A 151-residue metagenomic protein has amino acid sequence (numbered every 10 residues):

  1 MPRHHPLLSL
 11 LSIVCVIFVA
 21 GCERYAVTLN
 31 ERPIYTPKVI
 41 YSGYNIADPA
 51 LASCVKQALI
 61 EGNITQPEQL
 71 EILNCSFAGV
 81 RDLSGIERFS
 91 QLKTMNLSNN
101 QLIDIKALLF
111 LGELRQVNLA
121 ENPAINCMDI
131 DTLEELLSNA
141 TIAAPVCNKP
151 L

Functional and structural regions predicted by a protein language model:
P2-L7, L11-I13, G21-S76, G85 (+2 more regions): N-terminal capping/linker segments that flank leucine-rich repeat
I72, Q91-N96, Q116-N118, N139-T141: Conserved LRR concave beta-strand detector
A78, N100, N122-P123: Conserved "Asn-ladder"/turn position within leucine-rich repeats
V80-L83, L102: Fold-core signature of tandem repeat domains
L83, F89, L111, N122: Acidic-histidine catalytic/liganding microenvironments
Q101-A107: Charged, surface-exposed interaction regions in soluble eukaryotic proteins
G112-C127: Non-cytosolic head/periplasmic domains of membrane-anchored proteins
